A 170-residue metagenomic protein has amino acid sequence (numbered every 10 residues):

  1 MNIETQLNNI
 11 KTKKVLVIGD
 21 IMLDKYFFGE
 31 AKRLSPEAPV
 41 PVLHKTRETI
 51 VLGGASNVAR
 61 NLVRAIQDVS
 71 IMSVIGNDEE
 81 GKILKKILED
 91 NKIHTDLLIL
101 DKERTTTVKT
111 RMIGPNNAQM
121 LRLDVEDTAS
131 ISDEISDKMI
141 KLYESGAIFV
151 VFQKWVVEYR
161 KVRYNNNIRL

Functional and structural regions predicted by a protein language model:
M1-K32, R47-L170: Ribokinase/PfkB-type carbohydrate-kinase core domain
R33-E37: Flexible glycine/proline-rich, aromatic-decorated loop/lid segments
P39-T46: Divalent-cation-assisted or electrostatically stabilized phosphate/pyrophosphate-binding catalytic cores
